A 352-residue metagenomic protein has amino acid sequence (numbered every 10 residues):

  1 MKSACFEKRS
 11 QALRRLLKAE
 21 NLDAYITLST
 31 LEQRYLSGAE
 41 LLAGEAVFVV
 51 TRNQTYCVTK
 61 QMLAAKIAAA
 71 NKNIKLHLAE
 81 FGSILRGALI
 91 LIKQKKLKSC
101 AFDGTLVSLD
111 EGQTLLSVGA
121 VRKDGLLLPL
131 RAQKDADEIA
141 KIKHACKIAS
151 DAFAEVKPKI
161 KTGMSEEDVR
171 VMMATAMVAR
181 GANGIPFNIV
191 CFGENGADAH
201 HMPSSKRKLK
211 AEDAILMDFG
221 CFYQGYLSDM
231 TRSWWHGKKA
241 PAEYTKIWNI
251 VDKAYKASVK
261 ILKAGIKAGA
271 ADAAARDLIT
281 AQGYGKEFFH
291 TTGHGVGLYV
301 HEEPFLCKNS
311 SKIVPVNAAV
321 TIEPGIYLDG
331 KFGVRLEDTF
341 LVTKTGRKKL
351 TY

Functional and structural regions predicted by a protein language model:
M1-Y352: Active-site neighborhoods and metal-handling regions in enzymes and metal-associated proteins
